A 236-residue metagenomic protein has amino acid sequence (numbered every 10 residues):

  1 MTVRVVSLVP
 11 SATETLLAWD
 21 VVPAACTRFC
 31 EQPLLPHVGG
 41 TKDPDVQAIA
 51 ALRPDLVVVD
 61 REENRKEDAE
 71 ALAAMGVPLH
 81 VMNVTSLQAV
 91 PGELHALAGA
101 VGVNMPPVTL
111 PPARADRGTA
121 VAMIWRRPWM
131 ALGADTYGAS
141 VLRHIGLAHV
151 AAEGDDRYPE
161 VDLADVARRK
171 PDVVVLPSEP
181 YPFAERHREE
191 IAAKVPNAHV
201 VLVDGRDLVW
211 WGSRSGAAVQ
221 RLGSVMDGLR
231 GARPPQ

Functional and structural regions predicted by a protein language model:
M1-Q236: N-terminal ligand-binding lobe of clamshell/alpha-beta domains
